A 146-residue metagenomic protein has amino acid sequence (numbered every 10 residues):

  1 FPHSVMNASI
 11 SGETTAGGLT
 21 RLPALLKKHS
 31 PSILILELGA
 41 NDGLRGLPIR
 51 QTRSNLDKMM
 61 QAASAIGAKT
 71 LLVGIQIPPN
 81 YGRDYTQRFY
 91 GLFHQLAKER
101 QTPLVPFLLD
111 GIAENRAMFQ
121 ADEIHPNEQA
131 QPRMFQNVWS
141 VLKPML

Functional and structural regions predicted by a protein language model:
P2-T14: A short beta-strand-loop structural module common to alpha/beta enzyme folds
G17-L146: Alpha-helical cap/lid subdomain in secreted, periplasmic, or secretory-pathway luminal O-acyl-processing enzymes
